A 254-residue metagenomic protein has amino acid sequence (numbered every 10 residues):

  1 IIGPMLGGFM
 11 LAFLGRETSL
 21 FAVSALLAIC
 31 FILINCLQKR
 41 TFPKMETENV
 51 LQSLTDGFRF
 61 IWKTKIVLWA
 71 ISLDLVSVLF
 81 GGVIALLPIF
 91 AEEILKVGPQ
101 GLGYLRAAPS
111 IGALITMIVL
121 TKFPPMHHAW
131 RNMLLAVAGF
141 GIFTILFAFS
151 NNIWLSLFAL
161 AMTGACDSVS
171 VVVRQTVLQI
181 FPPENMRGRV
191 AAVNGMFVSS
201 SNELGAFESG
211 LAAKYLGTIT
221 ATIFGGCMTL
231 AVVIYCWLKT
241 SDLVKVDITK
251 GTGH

Functional and structural regions predicted by a protein language model:
P4, K63, L73-I84, N202: Conserved extracellular-gate-facing transmembrane-helix segments in secondary transporters
P4-F9, F13-L14: Rossmann-like NAD(P)H-binding beta-loop-alpha module
M5, N49, V177: Amphipathic alpha-helical recognition patches that constitute DNA-binding helices
G15, L20-F31, K39, T55 (+2 more regions): C-terminal transmembrane bundle of multi-pass solute transporters/carriers
I34: Short, charge-patterned binding micro-sites
K39-S72, H254: Juxtamembrane intracellular "pre-TM" segments in multi-pass secondary transporters
W69-V78, N194-V198: Alpha-helical segments in transporter systems
